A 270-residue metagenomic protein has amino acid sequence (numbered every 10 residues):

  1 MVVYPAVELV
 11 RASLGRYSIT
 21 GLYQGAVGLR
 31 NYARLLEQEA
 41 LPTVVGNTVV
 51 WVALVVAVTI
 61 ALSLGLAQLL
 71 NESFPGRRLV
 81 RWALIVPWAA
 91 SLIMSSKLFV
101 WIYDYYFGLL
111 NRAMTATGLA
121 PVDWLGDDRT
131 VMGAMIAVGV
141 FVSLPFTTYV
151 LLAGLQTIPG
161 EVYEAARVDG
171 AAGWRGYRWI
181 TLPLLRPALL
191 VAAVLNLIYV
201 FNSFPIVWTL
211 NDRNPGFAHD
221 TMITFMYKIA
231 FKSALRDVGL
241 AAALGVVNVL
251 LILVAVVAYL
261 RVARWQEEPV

Functional and structural regions predicted by a protein language model:
M1-V270: A structural signal for multi-pass alpha-helical bundles of membrane permease subunits that mediate small-molecule
